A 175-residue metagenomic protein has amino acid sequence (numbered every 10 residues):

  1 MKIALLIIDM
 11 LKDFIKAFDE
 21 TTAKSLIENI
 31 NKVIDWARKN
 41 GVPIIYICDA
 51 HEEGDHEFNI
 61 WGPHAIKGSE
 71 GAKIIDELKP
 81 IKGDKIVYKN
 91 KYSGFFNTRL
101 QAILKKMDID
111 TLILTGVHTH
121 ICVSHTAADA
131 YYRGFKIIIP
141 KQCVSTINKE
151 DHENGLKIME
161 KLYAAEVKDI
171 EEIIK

Functional and structural regions predicted by a protein language model:
M1, D19-A37, G41-A50: A short alpha/beta connector and helix-capping loop motif
M1-A4, K32-N40, P63-K175: Active-site-adjacent betaalpha module
L6-I8, C48, K141: Active-site flanking residues adjacent to catalytic metal/cofactor-binding acidic residues
L11, A50-H51, N90, H118: Anionic group-transfer/hydrolysis microenvironments
L11, E52-F58, D76-I86: Short, basic/glycine-rich phosphate-binding loops at helix/coil junctions that contact nucleotide phosphates
D13-K16: Short acidic, Gly/Ser-rich segments with clustered Asp/Glu that frequently serve as metal-coordination loops in enzyme
F18-K24, I60-A65: Short glycine-enriched, charge-decorated loop/helix-capping segments at active-site entrances that position
